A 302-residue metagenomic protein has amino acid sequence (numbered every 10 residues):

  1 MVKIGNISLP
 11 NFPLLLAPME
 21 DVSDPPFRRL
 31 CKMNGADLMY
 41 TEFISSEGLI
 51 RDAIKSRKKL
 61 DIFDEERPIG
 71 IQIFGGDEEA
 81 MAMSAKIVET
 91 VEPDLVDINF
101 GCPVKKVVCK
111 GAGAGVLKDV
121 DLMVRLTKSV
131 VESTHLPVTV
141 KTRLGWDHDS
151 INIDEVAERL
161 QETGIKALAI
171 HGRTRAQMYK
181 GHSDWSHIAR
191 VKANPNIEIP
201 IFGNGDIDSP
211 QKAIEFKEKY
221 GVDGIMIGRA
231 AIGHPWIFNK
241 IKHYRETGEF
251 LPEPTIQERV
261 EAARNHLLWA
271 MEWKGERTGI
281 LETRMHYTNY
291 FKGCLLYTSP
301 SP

Functional and structural regions predicted by a protein language model:
M1-G5, P10, M19-D94: Glycine-rich, positively charged N-terminal anion/phosphate-binding segment
L14-A17, M39-T41, I69-I73, V96 (+4 more regions): Hydrophobic faces of well-ordered beta-strands that scaffold small-molecule active sites in alpha/beta enzyme cores
E20-D21, F74, T142-D147, P200-Q211 (+1 more regions): Glycine-rich beta-to-alpha transition loops that act as phosphate-gripper elements at the mouths of alpha/beta enzyme
M83-I87, I151-V156, I207-D223: Catalytic cores of alpha/beta
K86-V96, K105, K110, L122-Q177 (+1 more regions): Alpha/beta enzyme core
F100, G172, V222-F238: Glycine-rich phosphate-binding active-site loops on the catalytic face of alpha/beta enzymes
H234-F250: C-terminal helical cap(s) of enzyme catalytic domains, especially alpha/beta-barrels
Y297-P302: Conserved small/polar residues in nucleotide/adenosyl-binding loops
